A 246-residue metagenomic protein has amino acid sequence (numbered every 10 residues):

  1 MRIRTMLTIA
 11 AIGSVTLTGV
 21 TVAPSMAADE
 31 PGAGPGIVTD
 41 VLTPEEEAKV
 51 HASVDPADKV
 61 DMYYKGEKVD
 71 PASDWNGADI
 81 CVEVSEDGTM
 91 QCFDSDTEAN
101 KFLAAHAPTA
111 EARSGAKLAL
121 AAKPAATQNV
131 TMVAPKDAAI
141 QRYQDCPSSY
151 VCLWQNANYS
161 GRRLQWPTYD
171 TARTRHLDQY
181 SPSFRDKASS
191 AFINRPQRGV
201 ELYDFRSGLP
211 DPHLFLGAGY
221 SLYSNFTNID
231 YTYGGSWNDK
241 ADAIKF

Functional and structural regions predicted by a protein language model:
R2-T8, A28-F246: Compact beta-sheet-dominated domain cores in extracellular/mature segments
T8-T16: Hydrophobic helical h-region of N-terminal Sec-dependent signal peptides in bacterial secretory/periplasmic proteins
L17-S25: C-terminal segment of classical bacterial N-terminal signal peptides
